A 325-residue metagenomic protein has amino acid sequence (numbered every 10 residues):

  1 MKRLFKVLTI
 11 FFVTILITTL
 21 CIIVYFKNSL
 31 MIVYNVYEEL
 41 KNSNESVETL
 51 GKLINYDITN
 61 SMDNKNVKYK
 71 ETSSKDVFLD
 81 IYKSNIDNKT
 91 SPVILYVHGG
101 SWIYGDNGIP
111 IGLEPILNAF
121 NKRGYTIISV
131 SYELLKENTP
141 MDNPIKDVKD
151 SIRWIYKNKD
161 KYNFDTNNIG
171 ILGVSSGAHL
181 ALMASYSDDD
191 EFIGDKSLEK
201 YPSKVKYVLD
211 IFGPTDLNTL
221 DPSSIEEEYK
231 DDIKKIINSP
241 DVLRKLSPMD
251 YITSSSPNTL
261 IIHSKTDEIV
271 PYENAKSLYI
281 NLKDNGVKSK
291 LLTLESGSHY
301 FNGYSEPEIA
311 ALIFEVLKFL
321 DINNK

Functional and structural regions predicted by a protein language model:
L40-K89: N-terminal cap/lid segment of alpha/beta-hydrolase-fold proteins
I54-Y56, L217-Y251: Mobile cap/lid helix-loop segments that gate and shape the active-site cleft of serine hydrolases
T90-S101: Short beta-strand element of the alpha/beta-hydrolase
N107-G112, I116, T126-T166, Y304-A311: Catalytic nucleophile-loop/oxyanion-hole region of alpha/beta-hydrolase and closely related hydrolase-like folds
R153-P222: Primarily recognizes the serine-hydrolase "nucleophile elbow" in alpha/beta-hydrolase and SGNH/GDSL folds
D216-L217, T266-V270: Acidic catalytic loop of the alpha/beta-hydrolase fold
S255, L260-H263, D267: Short beta-strand/loop motif that positions the catalytic acidic residue of the alpha/beta-hydrolase fold
E273-K325: C-terminal catalytic histidine-bearing segment of alpha/beta-hydrolase fold enzymes
